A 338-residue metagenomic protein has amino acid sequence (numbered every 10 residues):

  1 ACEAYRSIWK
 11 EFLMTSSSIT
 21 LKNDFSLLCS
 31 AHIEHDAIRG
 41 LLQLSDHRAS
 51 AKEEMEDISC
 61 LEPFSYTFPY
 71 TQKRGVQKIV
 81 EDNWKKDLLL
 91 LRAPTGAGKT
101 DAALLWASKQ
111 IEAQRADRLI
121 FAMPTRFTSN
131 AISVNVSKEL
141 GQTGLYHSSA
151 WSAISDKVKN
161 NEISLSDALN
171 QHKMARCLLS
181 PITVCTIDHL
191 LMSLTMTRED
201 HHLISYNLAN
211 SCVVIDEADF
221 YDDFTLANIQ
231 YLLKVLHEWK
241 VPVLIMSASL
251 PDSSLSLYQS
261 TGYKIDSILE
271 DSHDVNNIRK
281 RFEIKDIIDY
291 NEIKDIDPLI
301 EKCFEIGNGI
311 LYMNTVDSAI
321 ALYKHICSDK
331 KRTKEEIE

Functional and structural regions predicted by a protein language model:
A1-E338: N-terminal helicase ATP-binding lobe
